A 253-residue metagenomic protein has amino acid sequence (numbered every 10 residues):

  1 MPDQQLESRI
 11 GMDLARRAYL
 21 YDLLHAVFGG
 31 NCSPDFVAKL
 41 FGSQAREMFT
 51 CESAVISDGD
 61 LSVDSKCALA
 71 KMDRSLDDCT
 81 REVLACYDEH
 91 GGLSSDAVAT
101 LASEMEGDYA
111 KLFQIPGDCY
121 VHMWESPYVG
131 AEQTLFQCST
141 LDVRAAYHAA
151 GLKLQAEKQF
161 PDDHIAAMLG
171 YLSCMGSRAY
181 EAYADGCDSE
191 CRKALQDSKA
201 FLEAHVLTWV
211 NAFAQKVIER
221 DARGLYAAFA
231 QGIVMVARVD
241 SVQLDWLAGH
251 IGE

Functional and structural regions predicted by a protein language model:
M1-E253: Surface/interface-facing alpha-helical segments and adjacent flexible terminal/loop regions used for partner/assembly
